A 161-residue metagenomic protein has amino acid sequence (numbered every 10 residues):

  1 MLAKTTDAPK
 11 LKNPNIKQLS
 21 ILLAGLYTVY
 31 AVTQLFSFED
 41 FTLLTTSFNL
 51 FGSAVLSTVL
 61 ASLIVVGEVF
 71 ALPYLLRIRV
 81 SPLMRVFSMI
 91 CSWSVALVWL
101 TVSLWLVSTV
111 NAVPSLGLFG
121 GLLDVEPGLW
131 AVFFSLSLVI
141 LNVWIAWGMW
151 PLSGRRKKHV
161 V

Functional and structural regions predicted by a protein language model:
M1-F36, S62, V66, P73-V161: Extended, low-polarity transmembrane helix blocks
V32-I64: Solvent-exposed, well-ordered loop and adjacent helix/strand elements within mature globular domains that form
